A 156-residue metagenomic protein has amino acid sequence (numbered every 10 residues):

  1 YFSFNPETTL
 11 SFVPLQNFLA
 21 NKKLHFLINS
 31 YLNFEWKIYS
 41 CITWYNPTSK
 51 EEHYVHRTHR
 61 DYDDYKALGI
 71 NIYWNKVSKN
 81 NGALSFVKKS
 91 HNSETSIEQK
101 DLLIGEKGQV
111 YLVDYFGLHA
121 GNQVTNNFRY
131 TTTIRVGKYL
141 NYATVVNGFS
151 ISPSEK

Functional and structural regions predicted by a protein language model:
Y1-T58: Non-heme Fe(II)-dependent double-stranded beta-helix
S40-T43, I70-I72, T132-V136: A structural signal for short, well-ordered beta-strand segments
C41-T43, K89, Y115-G117: Short, well-ordered beta-to-alpha junction loops that form the rim of enzyme active sites and present histidine/acidic
S49-I104, V110, N141-S150: Catalytic core of non-heme Fe(II) oxygenases with the double-stranded beta-helix
L103-L118, I134: Conserved metal-binding segment of the jelly-roll/cupin
G117, N122-K156: Non-heme Fe(II)/2-oxoglutarate
